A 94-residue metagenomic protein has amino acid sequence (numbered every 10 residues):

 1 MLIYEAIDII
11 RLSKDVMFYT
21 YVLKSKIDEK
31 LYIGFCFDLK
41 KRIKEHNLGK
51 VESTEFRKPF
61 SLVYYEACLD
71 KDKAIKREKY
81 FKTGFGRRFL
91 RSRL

Functional and structural regions predicted by a protein language model:
M1-S61, Y65-K82, R93-L94: GIY-YIG nuclease catalytic motif and its immediate N-terminal context
R87-S92: A short, polar/charged loop-to-alpha-helix boundary motif
